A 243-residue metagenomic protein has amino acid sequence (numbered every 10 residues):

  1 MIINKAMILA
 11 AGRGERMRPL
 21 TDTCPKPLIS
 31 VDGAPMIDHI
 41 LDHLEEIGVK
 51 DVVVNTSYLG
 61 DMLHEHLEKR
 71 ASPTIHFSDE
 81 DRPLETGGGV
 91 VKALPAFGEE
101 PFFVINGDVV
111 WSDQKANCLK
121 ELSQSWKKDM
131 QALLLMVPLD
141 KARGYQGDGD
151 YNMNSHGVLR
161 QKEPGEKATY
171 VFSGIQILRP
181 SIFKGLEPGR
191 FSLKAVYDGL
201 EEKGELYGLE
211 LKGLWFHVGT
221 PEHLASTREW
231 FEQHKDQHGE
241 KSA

Functional and structural regions predicted by a protein language model:
M1-I8, A34-N106, V110-S112, N117 (+4 more regions): Conserved N-terminal catalytic core of the sugar/cofactor nucleotidyltransferase
M1-P19, L28: N-proximal low-complexity "stem/linker" segments adjacent to membrane-targeting elements
R13, C24, L59, K212-L214: A generic "binding-loop/recognition-motif" signal
T23-M36: Short catalytic helix/loop segments, enriched in acidic residues and glycine and frequently bearing histidine
Y58, L133-D150: Short beta-strand-to-loop element that shapes/binds the nucleotide-sugar donor at the catalytic cleft/hinge
P101-F103, V110, K115-K127, D140-R143 (+1 more regions): Catalytic-core segments of class I nucleotidyltransferases/pyrophosphorylases that form NMP-activated intermediates
